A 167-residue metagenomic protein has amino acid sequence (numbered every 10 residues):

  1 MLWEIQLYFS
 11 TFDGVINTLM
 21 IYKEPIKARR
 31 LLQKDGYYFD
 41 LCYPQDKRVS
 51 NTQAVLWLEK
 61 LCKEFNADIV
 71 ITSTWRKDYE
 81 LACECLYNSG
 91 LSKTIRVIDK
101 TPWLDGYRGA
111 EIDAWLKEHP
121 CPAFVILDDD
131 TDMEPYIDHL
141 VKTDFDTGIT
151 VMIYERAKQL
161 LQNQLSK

Functional and structural regions predicted by a protein language model:
M1-E64: Active-site neighborhood of HAD-like aspartate-dependent phosphohydrolases
L7, D68-I69, A123-V125: Structural motif
S10, T72-W75, L127-D129: Short His-Asn-centered micro-motif
N17, Y22, W75-R76, A114-W115: Tryptophan-centric aromatic hotspots in well-structured domains and transmembrane helices
R48, T72, T143: Short, charged/polar micro-motifs that form catalytic or ligand-binding hotspots
S50, T74-D78, L104: Generic, well-ordered alpha-helical segments
C62-C83: Substrate-recognition element of Asp-dependent hydrolases with the DxDx(T/V) motif
E80-K167: C-terminal cap/substrate-recognition subdomain and adjoining C-terminal extension of metal-dependent phosphatase-like
